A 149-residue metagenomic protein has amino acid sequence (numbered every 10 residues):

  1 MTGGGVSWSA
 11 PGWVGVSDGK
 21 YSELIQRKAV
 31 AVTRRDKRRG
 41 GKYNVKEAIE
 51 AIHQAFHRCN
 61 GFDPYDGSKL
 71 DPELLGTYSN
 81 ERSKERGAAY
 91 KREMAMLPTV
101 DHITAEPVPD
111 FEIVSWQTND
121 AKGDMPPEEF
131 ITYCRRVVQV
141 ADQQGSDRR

Functional and structural regions predicted by a protein language model:
M1-R149: Replace "small metal-dependent catalytic modules" with "small catalytic or cofactor-binding modules
